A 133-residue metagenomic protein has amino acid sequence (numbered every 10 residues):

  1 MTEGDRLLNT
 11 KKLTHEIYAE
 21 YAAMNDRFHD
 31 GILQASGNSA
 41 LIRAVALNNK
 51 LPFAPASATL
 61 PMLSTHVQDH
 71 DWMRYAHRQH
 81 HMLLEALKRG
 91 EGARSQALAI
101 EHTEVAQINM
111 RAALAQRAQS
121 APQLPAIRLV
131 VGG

Functional and structural regions predicted by a protein language model:
M1-M62, Q79-A86, R94-A106: Conserved amphipathic alpha-helical segments that form helical-bundle/coiled-coil interaction surfaces
S57-G133: C-terminal all-alpha effector/ligand-binding and dimerization domain of prokaryotic HTH-type transcriptional repressors
